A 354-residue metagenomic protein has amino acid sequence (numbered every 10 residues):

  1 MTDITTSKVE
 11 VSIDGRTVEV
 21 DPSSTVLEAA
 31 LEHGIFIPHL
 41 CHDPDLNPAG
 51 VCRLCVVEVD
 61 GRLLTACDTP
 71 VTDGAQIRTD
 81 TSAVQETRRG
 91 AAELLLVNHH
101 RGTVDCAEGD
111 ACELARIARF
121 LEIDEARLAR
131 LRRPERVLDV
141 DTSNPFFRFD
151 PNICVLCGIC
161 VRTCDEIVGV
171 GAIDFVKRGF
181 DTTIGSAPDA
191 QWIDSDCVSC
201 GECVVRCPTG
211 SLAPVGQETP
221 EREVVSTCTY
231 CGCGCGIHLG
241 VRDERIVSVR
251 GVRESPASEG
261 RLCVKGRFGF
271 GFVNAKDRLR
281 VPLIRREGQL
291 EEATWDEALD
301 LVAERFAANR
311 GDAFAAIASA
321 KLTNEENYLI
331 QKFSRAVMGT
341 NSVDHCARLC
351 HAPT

Functional and structural regions predicted by a protein language model:
D3-R16: Eukaryote-biased recognition of intrinsically disordered, low-complexity regulatory segments
V9-S12, F36, N309-A315: Short, surface-exposed connector motifs at secondary-structure boundaries
T17, A172, G236-H238: Short, surface-exposed charged micro-motifs
T17, L40-D45, D150-I153, S186-I193 (+1 more regions): Conserved short loop/turn motifs at secondary-structure junctions
T17-E19, L63, R245-I246, L290: Short, solvent-exposed loop/turn motifs
V18-D73, E86-T87: N-terminal cofactor/phosphate-binding cores enriched in small/glycine residues, especially glycine-rich loops such as
R53-S199, V204-T227, R242-I246: Fe-S ferredoxin-like electron-transfer domains and their immediately adjacent linker/connector regions across
H100, E218-T354: Catalytic alpha/large subunits of respiratory electron-transfer oxidoreductases, centered on bis-MGD molybdoenzymes
